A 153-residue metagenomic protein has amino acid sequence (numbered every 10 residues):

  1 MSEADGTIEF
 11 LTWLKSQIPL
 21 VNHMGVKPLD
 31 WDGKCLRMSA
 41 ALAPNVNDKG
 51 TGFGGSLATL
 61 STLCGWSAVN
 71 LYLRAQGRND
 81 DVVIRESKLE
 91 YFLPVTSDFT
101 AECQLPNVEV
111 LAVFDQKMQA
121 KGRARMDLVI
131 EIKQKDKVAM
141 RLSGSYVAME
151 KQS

Functional and structural regions predicted by a protein language model:
M1-P19: Extreme N-terminal tail/first-helix region
V21-H23, G33, C64, V82-E86 (+2 more regions): Short connector loops at helix/strand junctions that flank enzyme active sites, especially segments positioning acidic
N22-V26, R85-Y91, A112-D115: Short structured motifs
H23-G52: Catalytic strand-loop segment that frames the active site of acyl-thioester-processing enzymes
M38, R85-S87, A101, M126-L128 (+1 more regions): Hydrophobic residues positioned within well-ordered beta-strands of beta-sheet architectures
G55-Q76: Active-site helix/loop of acyl-thioester processing domains in fatty-acid/polyketide metabolism, spanning hotdog-fold
N70-N107: Hydrophobic beta-strand-centered segment that forms part of the acyl-chain substrate-binding groove
V95-T96, P106-S153: HotDog/MaoC-like acyl-thioester-processing domains
